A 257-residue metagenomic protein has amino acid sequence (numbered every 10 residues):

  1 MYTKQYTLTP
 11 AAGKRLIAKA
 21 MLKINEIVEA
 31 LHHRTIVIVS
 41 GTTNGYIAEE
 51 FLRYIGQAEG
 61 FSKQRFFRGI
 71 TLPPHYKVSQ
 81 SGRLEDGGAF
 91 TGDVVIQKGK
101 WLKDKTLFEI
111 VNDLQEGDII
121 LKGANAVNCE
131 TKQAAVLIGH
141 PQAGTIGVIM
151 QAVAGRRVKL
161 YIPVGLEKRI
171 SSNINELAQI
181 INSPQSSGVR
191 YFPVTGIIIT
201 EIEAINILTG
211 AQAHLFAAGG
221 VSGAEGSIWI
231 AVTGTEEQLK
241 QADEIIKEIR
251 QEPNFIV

Functional and structural regions predicted by a protein language model:
M1, L8-A30, R53, Q57-C129 (+4 more regions): Ligand-binding beta-strand-loop-alpha-helix segment within the catalytic cores of soluble metabolic enzymes
Y2-N25, R34, Y46, I138-V257: Internal alpha/beta core interface subdomains
I36, G41, L121-A124, I230: Buried hydrophobic positions in well-ordered alpha/beta secondary-structure cores of metabolic enzymes
V37-V39, S62-T71, Y161-V164: Short internal beta-strands
T42, L52, N125-A126, G165-K168: Short, ordered loop/turn segments at secondary-structure junctions
T43-A48, D104-L107, V127-Q133, I146-I149 (+1 more regions): Short glycine/serine/threonine-rich phosphate/pyrophosphate-binding segments that cradle anionic phosphate groups
